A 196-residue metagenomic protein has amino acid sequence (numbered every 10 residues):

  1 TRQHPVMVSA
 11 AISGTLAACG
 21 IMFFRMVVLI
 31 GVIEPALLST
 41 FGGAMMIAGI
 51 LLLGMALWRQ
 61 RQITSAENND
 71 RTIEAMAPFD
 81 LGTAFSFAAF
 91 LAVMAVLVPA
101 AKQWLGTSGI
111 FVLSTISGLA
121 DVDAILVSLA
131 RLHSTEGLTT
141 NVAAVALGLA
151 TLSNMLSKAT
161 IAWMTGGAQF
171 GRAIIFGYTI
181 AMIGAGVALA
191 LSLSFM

Functional and structural regions predicted by a protein language model:
T1, V122-A130, M155-A159: Short helical (or helix-break) motifs at transmembrane helix termini and adjacent helical loops in multi-pass membrane
T1-A11, I33-L38, G106-T107, L132-N141 (+1 more regions): Juxtamembrane helix-boundary/capping and inter-helix hinge elements in multi-pass membrane proteins
T1-E67: Acidic, glycine-rich loop-and-beta core segments that form the ion-binding/anion-interacting portion of active sites
A10-C19, T40-A48, T83, F87 (+4 more regions): Alpha-helical transmembrane segments of multi-pass membrane proteins, especially transporters and channels
F23-V32, F90-A100, V127-R131, G184-M196: Hydrophobic alpha-helical transmembrane segments in multi-pass integral membrane proteins
F24-V28, L138-M196: C-terminal transmembrane helix pair
L38-F79, A101-T107, L156, T179-V187 (+1 more regions): N-terminal loops that bind phosphate or other acidic moieties and the adjacent beta-alpha structural core
S65-L138: Transmembrane helical segments that form the transport core of multi-pass membrane transport proteins
